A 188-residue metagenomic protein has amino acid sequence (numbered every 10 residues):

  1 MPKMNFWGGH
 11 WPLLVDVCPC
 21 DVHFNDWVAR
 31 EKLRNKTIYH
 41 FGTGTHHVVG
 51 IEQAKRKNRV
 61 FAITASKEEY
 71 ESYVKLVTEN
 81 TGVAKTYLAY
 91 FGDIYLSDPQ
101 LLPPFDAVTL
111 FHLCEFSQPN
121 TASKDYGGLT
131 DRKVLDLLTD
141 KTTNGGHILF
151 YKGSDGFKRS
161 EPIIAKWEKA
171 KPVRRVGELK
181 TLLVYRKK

Functional and structural regions predicted by a protein language model:
M1-L33: Class I SAM-dependent methyltransferase Rossmann-like catalytic core, especially the SAM/SAH-binding loop
G9, S154-K188: Class I S-adenosyl-L-methionine
L33-H46: Conserved class I S-adenosyl-L-methionine
G44-N58: Conserved SAM-binding loop of SAM-dependent methyltransferases across substrates and taxa, primarily the Class I
R59-A65: Conserved SAM-binding motif I beta-strand of class I
Y95-T109: A short acidic, Gly/Pro-enriched loop at the edge of an enzyme's catalytic core that lines a small-molecule cofactor
D106-G128: A short SAM/SAH-binding and catalytic strip from SAM-dependent methyltransferases
S123-N144: A short glycine-rich, Lys/Arg-flanked "PGG" loop and its adjoining helix->strand segment in the class I
